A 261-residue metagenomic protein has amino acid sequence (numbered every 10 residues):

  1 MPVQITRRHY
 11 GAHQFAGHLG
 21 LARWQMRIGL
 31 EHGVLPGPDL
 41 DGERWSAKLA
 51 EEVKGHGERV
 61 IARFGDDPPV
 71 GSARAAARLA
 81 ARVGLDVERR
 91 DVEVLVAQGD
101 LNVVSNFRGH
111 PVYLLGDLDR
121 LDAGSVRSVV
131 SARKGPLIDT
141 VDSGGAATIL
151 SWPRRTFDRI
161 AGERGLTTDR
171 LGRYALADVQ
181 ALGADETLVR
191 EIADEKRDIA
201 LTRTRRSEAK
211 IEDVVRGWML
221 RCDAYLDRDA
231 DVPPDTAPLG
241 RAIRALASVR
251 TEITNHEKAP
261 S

Functional and structural regions predicted by a protein language model:
M1-S261: Intrinsically disordered, low-complexity regulatory/linker segments
